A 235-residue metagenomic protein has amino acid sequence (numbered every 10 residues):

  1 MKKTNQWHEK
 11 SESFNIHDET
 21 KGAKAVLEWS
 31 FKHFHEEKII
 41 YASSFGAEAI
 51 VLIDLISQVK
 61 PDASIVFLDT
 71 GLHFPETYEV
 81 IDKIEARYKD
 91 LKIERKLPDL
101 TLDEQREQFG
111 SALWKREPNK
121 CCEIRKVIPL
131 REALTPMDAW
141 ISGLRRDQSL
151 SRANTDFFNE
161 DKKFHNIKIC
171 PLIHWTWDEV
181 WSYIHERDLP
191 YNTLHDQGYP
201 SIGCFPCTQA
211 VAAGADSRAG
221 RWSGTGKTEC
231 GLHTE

Functional and structural regions predicted by a protein language model:
M1-E235: Nucleotide-activated chemistry modules centered on ATP-dependent adenylation/adenylyltransferase
